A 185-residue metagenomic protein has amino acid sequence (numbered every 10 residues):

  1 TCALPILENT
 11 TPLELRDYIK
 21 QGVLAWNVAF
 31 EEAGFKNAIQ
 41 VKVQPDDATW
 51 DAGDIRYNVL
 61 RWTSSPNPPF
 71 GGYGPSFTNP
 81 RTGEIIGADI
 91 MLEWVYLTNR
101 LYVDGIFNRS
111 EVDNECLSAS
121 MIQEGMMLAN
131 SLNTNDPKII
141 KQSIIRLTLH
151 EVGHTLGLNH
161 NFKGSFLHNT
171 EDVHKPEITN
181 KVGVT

Functional and structural regions predicted by a protein language model:
C2-L4: Short, small-residue-biased leader/transition segments that mark boundaries at the very start of proteins
L7-L15, F70-T155: Active-site-proximal segment of zinc-dependent metalloprotease catalytic domains
T10-A38: Zn2+-dependent metallopeptidase catalytic core
Y18-Q21, D54-R56, G74-P75, R100-G105 (+2 more regions): Surface-exposed beta-strand edges and their flanking turn/coil or helix-capping segments
A25, I86, H160: Short, flexible micro-motifs
F35-A38, E84-I85, V184: Loop/turn elements at helix/coil->beta-strand transitions in domains of secreted/extracellular proteins
K36-P66, A88-D113: Auxiliary, metal-adjacent structural segments of Zn-dependent hydrolase domains
V43-S65, P69, Q142-T185: The catalytic-center signature of Zn2+-dependent metalloproteases
